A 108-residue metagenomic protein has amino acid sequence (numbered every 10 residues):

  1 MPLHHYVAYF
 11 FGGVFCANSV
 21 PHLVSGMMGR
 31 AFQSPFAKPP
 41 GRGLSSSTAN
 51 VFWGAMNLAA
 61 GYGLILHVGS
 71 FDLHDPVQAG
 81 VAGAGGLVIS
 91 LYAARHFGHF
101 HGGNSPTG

Functional and structural regions predicted by a protein language model:
M1-G108: Membrane-interface extramembranous regions
